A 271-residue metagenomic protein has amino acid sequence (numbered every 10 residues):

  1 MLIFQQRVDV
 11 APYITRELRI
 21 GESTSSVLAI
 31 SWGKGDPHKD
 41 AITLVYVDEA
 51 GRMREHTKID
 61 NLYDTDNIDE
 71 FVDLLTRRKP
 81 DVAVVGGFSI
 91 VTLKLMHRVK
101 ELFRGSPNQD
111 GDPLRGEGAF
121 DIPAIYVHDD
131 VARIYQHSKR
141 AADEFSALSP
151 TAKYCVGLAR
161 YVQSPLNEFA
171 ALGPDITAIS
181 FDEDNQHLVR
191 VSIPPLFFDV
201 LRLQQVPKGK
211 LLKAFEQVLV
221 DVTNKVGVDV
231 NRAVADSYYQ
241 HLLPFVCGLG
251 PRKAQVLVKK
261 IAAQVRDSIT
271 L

Functional and structural regions predicted by a protein language model:
M1-T24, G35-K39: Extended, charged alpha/beta regions that create polyanion-binding interfaces
S25-S31: Short glycine-aspartate micro-motif
I30, D40-R52, T57, V200 (+3 more regions): Extended, well-ordered protein cores
W32-G33, E49, K58-I59, G87-F88 (+1 more regions): Short, ordered loop/turn segments at secondary-structure junctions
V47-P80: Nucleic-acid-processing active sites and adjacent nucleic-acid-binding tracks, predominantly divalent metal-dependent
R77-L93, I125: Short glycine-rich phosphate-binding loop at a beta-alpha junction
R78, R104-D129: Extended charged low-complexity segments that act as oligomerization/scaffolding linkers
I134, K139-L271: Long, highly charged, low-complexity intrinsically disordered interaction regions that mediate electrostatic DNA/RNA
